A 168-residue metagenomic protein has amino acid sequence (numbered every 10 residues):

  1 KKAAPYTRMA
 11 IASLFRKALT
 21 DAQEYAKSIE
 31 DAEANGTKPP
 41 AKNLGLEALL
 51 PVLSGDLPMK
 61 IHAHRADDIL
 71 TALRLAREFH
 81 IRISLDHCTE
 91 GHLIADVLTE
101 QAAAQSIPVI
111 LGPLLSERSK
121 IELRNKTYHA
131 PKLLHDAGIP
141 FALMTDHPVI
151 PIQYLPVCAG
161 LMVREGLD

Functional and structural regions predicted by a protein language model:
K1-I83: Polyanionic/metal-chelating signatures
F15, L49, M59-I61, L85 (+4 more regions): Generic structural hydrophobic/aromatic packing signal, biased to beta-strands
P58, A102-D168: His/Asp/Glu-enriched, well-ordered alpha-helical/loop segment that forms or immediately abuts the divalent-metal
K60-R65, R82-G91, L114-K120: Catalytic beta/alpha-barrel core
A66-L70, E90-A95, V149-P151: Active-site environment of divalent metal-dependent phosphoester hydrolases
L93-A103: Short amphipathic alpha-helices and their capping/turn segments at secondary-structure boundaries
